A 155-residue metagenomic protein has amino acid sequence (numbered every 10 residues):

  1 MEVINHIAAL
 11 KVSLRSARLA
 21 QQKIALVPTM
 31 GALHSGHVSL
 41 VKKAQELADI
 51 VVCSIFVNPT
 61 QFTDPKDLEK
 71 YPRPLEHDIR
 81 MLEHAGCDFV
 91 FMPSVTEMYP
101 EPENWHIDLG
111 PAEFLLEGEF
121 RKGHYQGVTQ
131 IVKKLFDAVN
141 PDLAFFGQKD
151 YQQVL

Functional and structural regions predicted by a protein language model:
E2-L155: Nucleotidyltransferase catalytic core that binds NTPs
